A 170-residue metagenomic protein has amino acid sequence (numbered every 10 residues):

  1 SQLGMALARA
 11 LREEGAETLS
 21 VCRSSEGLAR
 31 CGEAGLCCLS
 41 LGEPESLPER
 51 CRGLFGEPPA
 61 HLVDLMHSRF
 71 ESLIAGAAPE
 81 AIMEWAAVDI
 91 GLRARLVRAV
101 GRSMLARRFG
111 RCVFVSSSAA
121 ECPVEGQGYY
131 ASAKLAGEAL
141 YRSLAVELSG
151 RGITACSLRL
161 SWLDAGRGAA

Functional and structural regions predicted by a protein language model:
S1-E17: Canonical Rossmann dinucleotide-binding motif of NAD(H)/NADP(H)-dependent dehydrogenases/reductases, specifically
A16-L28: Conserved glycine-rich Rossmann-like NAD(P)H-binding loop of the short-chain dehydrogenase/reductase
G32-E45: Rossmann-fold cofactor-recognition segment
G42, H61-A86, G126-Y129: Conserved mid-core segment of classical short-chain dehydrogenase/reductases
G56, A75-V97, V113, G137: Catalytic Tyr-X3-Lys loop
V63-H67, R111-S117, T154-R159: Structural signature of the Rossmann-like NAD(P)-dependent dehydrogenase/reductase core
V88-F109, A145-V146: Amphipathic alpha-helical dimer-interface segment in Rossmann-like NAD(P)H-dependent oxidoreductases
R111-A136, Y141-R142, V146-S149, W162-D164: Catalytic loop of short-chain dehydrogenase/reductase
